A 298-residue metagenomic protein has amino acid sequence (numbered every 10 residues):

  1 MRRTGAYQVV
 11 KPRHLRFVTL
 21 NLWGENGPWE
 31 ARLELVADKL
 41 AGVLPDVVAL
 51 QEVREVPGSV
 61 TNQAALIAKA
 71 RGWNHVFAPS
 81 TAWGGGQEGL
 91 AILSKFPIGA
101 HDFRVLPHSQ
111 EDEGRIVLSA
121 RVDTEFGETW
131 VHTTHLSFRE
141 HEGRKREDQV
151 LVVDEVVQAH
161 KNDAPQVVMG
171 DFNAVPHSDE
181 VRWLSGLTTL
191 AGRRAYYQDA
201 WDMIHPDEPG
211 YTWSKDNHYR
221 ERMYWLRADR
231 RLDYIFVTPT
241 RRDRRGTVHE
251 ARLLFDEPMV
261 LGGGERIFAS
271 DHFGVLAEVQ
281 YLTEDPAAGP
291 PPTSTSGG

Functional and structural regions predicted by a protein language model:
M1-G5, Q158-Q166, A174-G298: Metal-dependent phosphoester-hydrolase catalytic domains
M1-V10, G27-E30, E34-A41, G289-P291 (+1 more regions): N-terminal membrane-anchoring alpha-helices
R2-P12, W29, V47, Q51-L136 (+1 more regions): Structured beta-strand-rich core segments of catalytic domains in phosphoester-bond hydrolases
L15-L22, V36-V60, L93, A120 (+5 more regions): Active-site beta-strand/loop signature of hydrolases that rely on acidic residues for catalysis
E25-G27, E55-S59, W83-G85, R139-H141 (+2 more regions): Active-site environment of divalent metal-dependent phosphoester hydrolases
E25-W29, D102, E208-T212: Short, solvent-exposed loop/turn elements at domain surfaces
E34-V36, A64-A68, Q110, D148-V150 (+2 more regions): Glycine-rich, phosphate-binding/catalytic loops in enzymes
E142-E155: Alpha-helical scaffold elements lining the catalytic groove of polysaccharide deacetylases
